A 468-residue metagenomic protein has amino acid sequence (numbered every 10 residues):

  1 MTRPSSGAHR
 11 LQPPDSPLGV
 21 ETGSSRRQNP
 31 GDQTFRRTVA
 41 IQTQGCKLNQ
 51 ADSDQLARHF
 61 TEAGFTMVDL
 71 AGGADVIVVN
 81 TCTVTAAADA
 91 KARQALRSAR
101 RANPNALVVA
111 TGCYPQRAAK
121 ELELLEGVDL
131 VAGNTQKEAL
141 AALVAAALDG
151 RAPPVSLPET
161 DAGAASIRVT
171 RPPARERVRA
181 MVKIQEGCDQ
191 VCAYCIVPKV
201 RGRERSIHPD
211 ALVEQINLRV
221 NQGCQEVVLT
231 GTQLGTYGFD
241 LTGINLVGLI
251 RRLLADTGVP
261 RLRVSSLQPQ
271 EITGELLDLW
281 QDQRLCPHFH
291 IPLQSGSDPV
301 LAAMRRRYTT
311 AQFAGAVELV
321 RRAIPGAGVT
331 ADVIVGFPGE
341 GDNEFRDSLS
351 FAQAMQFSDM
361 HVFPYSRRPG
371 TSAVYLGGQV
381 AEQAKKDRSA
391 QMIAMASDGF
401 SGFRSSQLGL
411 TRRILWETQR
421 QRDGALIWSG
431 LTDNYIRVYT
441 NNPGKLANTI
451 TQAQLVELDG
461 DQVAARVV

Functional and structural regions predicted by a protein language model:
T2-P14, L18, Q28, Y375-V468: Terminal RNA-binding accessory module
T2-T236, D278, F289, A311-R322 (+3 more regions): Proteins enriched for Cys/Gly/acidic motifs involved in redox and nucleic-acid/cofactor modification
N49, T85-A88, P115, P269 (+3 more regions): Alpha-helix N-cap/loop-to-helix initiation residues
V108-V109, R117-A118, N221-F345: Conserved SAM/AdoMet-binding glycine-rich loop
E138, Q190, G235, Q270 (+3 more regions): Glycine-centered loop/turn positions within well-structured domains that cap or flank conserved ligand/cofactor-binding
A174-V178, C188-Q190, L285, S295 (+5 more regions): Short flexible coil/turn linkers enriched for glycine and charged/polar residues that connect secondary-structure
L229, V264, I291, D332 (+5 more regions): Conserved, mostly hydrophobic/aromatic
E340, Q356-F357: Contiguous mid-protein beta-loop-alpha structural module that forms a pocket-lining wall or clamp of enzyme active
